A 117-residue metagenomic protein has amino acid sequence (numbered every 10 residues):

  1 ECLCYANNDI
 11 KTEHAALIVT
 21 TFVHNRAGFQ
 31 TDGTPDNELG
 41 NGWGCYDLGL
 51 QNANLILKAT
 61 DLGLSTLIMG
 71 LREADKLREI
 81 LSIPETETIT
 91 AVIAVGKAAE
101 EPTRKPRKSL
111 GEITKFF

Functional and structural regions predicted by a protein language model:
E1-L48: Glycine/small-residue-rich phosphate/adenosyl-binding loop
A6, S65, I83-P84: Short coil/loop linkers at secondary-structure junctions
I10-T12, I83-E87: A generic structural micro-feature
A15-L17, T66, T88-T90: Structural motif
I18, D36-I80: Small-aliphatic-rich amphipathic alpha-helix that forms the alpha element of a beta-alpha
F22, L71, K97: Short secondary-structure boundary segments
T31-D32, A91-F117: C-terminal helix-cap and adjacent tail motif
E79-E85, T103-K105: Short proline/glycine-enriched turn/loop segments at secondary-structure junctions
